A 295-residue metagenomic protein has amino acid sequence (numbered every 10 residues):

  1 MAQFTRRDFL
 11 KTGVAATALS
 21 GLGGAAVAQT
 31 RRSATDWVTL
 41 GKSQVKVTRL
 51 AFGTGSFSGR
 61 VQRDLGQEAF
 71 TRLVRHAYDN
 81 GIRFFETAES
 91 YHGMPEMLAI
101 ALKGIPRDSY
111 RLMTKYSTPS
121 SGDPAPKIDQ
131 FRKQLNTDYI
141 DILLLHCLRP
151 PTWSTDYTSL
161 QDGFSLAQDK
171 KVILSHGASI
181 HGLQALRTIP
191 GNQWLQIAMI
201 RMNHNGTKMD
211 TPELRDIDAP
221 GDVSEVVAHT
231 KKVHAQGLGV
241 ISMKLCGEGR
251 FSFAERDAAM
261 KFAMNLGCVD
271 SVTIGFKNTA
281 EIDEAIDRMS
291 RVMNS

Functional and structural regions predicted by a protein language model:
M1-T17: N-terminal secretory signal peptides and thylakoid transit peptides that target proteins across membranes
G24-T54, R63: C-terminal segment of N-terminal export signals and the immediately downstream linker at the start of the mature
L40, F52, F85, L112 (+4 more regions): Conserved, mostly hydrophobic/aromatic
K42-Q44, A99-R107, R132-T137, P190-Q193: Acidic (Asp/Glu)-rich catalytic clusters
S56-Q67, T114-G122, F251-S252: Active-site mouth loops of central-metabolism enzymes
D64-H76, G122-Q134, G182-R187, E255-M260: Short, acidic/polar
L135-P151: Active-site groove signature of glycoside hydrolases
L148-S295: Beta/alpha (TIM)-barrel catalytic core signal, keyed to glycine-rich beta->alpha loops juxtaposed to Asp/Glu that bind
